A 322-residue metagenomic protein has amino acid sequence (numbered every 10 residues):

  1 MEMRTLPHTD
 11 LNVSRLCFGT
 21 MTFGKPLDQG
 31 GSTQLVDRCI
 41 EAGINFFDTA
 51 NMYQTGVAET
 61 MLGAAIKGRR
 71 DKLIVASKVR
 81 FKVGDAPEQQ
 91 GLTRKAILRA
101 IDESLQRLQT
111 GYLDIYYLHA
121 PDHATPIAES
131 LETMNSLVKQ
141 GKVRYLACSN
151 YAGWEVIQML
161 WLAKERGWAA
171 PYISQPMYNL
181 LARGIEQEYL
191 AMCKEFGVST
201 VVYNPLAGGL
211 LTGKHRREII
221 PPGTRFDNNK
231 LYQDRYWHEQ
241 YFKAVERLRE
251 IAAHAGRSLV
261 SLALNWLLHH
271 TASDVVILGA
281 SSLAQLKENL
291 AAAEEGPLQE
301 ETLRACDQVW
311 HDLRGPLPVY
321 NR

Functional and structural regions predicted by a protein language model:
M1-L73, K139: N-terminal binding-site loop/beta-alpha segment at the start of enzyme catalytic domains that lines or forms
L6, F18, S32, F47 (+13 more regions): Conserved, mostly hydrophobic/aromatic
P7-F23, A76-Q89, Y112, Y117: N-terminal small/glycine-rich loop or linker at the start of catalytic domains across soluble metabolic enzymes
N12, M192-I251, D274, G315-R322: Glycine-rich, positively charged active-site loop/lid region within alpha/beta enzyme cores that binds and organizes
L27, E41, A86-G184, E188: Glycine/proline-rich, positively charged, aromatic-decorated active-site loop/lid region on the catalytic face
I66, V138-K139, G184-S199: Basic phosphate/pyrophosphate-binding loop/patch that engages nucleotide-derived ligands
I66-L73, L108-Q109, V138-K142, A163-A170 (+2 more regions): Short helix-capping segments at alpha-helix termini
P205, D234-E295: Conserved short secondary-structure transition element at the edge of the structured enzyme core that lines
